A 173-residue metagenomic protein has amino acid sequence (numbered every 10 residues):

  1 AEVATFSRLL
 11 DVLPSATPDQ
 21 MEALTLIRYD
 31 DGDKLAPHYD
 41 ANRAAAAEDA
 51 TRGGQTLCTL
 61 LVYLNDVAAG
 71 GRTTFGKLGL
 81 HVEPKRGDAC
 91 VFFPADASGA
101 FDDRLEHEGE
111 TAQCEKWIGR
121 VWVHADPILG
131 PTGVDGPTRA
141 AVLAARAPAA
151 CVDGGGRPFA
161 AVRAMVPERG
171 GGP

Functional and structural regions predicted by a protein language model:
A1-P173: Fe(II)/2-oxoglutarate oxygenase catalytic core
